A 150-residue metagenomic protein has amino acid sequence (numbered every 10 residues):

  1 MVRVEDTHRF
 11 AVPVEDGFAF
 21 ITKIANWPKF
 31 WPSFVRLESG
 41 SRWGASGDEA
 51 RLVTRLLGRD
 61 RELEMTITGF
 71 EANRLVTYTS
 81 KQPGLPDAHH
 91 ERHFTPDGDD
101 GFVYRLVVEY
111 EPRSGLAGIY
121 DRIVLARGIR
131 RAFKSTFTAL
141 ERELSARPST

Functional and structural regions predicted by a protein language model:
M1-A45, A139, T150: Hydrophobic ligand-binding cavity/cleft-lining segments
R3-E5, D60-E64, P86-E91: Short, surface-exposed coil-to-beta transition loops
T7-A11, E38, V53, T66 (+1 more regions): Generic structural detector for well-ordered beta-strands
V14-E15, R42-G44, T68-N73, H93-V103 (+1 more regions): A short, structured loop/turn motif at beta-sheet edges
A25, I129, F133-F137, E141-P148: Short amphipathic alpha-helical signal-transduction/dimerization elements
E49-R55, T77-P83: Short beta-strand segments that buttress and anchor functional surface loops
R55-R61, P112-L116: Short, cysteine-centered beta-strand-loop-beta hairpins and adjacent loop/turn segments enriched in charged/polar
T79-S135: Beta-strand/loop substructures that line and gate deep hydrophobic ligand-binding cavities in soluble
